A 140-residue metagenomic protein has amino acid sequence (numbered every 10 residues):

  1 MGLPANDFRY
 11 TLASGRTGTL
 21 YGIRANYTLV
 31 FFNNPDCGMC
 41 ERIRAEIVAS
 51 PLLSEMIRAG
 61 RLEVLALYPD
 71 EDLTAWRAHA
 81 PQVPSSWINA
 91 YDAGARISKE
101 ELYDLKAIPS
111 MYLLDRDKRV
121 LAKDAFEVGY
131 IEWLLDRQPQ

Functional and structural regions predicted by a protein language model:
M1-Y21, W133-L135: N-terminal "domain-start" segment that seeds a small globular fold
A5-N6, Y27-T28, I108-P109: Short loop/turn microsegments at loop-to-beta-strand junctions
R9-Y10, F32, L113: Hydrophobic beta-strand positions
Y10-T11, I88-A93, D124-A125: Short acidic-hydrophobic, aromatic-tinged amphipathic segments that line or gate anion-handling sites
G18-I47, E63-L65: Short active-site neighborhood of thiol/selenol oxidoreductases, capturing the structured segment around
E41-P81, A95-E101: Structural microenvironment flanking redox-active thiols in thiol-disulfide oxidoreductases
R77-Y112, R116-D117: Short, internal strand/loop/helix patches that form the active-site neighborhood or redox-interaction surface
L113-Q140: Thiol-/selenol-based redox modules, centered on thioredoxin-like and closely related oxidoreductase domains
